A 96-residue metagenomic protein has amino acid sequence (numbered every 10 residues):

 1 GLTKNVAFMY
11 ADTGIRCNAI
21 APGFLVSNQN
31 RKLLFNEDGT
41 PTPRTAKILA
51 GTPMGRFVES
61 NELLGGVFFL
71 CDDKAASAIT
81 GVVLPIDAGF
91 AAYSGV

Functional and structural regions predicted by a protein language model:
G1-A11, F69: Conserved catalytic helix of short-chain dehydrogenase/reductases
L2-T3, I20-P22: SDR active-site strand-loop-helix element
Y10-T13, L25, V58, C71: A short hydrophobic alpha-helix cap/turn motif
A11, R16, A78-T80: Short, small/polar-rich loop/turn modules that mediate ligand/substrate recognition or access, typified
P22-L33: Short, flexible catalytic-loop segment of classical short-chain dehydrogenase/reductase
T40-N61: Catalytic Tyr-x(3-8)-Lys segment
R56-I86, A91: C-terminal substrate-recognition "lid" of short-chain dehydrogenase/reductases
S94-V96: A short, polar/charged loop-to-alpha-helix boundary motif
